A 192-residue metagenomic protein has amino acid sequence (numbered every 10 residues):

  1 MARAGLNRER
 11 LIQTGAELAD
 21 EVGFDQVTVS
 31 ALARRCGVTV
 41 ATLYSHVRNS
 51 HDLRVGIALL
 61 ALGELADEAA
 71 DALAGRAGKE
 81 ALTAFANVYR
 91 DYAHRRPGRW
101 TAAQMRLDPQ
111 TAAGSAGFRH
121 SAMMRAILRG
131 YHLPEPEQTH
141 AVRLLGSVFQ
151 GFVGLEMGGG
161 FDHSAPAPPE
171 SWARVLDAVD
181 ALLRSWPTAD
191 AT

Functional and structural regions predicted by a protein language model:
M1-V22, S30-A31, R35, D52-V55: Basic, helix-initiating cap at the start of DNA-binding domains
L11-A19, A61, L65, Y89 (+1 more regions): Short hydrophobic clusters on alpha-helical segments that form packing/core surfaces in small helical domains
A19, L53-A61, A103, L107 (+1 more regions): Alpha-helical DNA-contacting segments of helix-turn-helix folds
C36-V47: Short hydrophobic/aromatic patch on the recognition helix
A70-T101, D108, F118, E135 (+1 more regions): Hydrophobic alpha-helical connector segments
R90-T111, M123, G154-D162: Amphipathic alpha-helical segments used for helix-helix packing
L107-L144, P169-A181: Amphipathic alpha-helical packing segments from all-alpha helical-bundle domains
S147-A165, A181-A189: Amphipathic C-terminal alpha-helical segment
